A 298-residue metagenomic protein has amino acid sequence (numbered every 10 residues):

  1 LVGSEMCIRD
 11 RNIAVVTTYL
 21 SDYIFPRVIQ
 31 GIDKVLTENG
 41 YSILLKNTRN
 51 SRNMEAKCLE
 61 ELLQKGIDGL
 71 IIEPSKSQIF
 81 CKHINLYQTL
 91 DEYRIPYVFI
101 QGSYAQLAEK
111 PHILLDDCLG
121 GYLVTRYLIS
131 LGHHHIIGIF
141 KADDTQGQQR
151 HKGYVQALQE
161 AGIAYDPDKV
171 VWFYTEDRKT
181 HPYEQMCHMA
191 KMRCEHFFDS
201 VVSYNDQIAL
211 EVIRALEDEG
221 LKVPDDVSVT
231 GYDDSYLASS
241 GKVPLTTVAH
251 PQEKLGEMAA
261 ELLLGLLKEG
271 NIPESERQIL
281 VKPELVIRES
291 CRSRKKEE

Functional and structural regions predicted by a protein language model:
L1-I8: Short, small-residue-biased leader/transition segments that mark boundaries at the very start of proteins
R11-R126, K191: Alpha-helical recognition/docking segments in bacterial nutrient-uptake and carbohydrate-utilization systems
T17-R27, L45-M54, P74-S77, G102 (+6 more regions): Hinge/beta->alpha junction and helix N-cap segments in small-molecule ligand-binding domains
G31-V35, T89, K152-A161, E211-E219: Alpha-helical structural signal in soluble globular domains
E38-N39, Y93, Q159-Y165, R193-H196 (+1 more regions): Short helix-capping segments at alpha-helix termini
D68, H133-H135, D199: Short acidic/polar active-site loop segments enriched in Thr and Asp
Y183-E298: Flexible loop/turn connectors
